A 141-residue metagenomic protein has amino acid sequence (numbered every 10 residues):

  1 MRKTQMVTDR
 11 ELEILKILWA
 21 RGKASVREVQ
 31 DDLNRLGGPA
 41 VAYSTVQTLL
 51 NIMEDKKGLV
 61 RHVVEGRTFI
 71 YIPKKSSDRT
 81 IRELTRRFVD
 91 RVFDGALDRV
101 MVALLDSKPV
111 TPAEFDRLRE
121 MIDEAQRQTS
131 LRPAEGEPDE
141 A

Functional and structural regions predicted by a protein language model:
M1-I17, S76: Short alpha-helical segments that sit at the start of domains
T8, V64-E83: Short, cationic-aromatic polyanion-contact patches
L18-K23, L36-G37, K75: Short helix-capping/hinge SLiMs at alpha-helix to coil transitions
A24-L33: Short acidic, hydrophobic short linear motifs in intrinsically disordered regions
Q47-N51: Short, hydrophobic-biased segments on the C-terminal half of alpha helices that form "recognition helices"
K56-E65: Beta-hairpin "wing" of winged helix-turn-helix
K74-V100: Conserved segment of winged-helix/HTH DNA-binding domains
D106-A141: C-terminal regulatory/oligomerization modules of transcriptional regulators
